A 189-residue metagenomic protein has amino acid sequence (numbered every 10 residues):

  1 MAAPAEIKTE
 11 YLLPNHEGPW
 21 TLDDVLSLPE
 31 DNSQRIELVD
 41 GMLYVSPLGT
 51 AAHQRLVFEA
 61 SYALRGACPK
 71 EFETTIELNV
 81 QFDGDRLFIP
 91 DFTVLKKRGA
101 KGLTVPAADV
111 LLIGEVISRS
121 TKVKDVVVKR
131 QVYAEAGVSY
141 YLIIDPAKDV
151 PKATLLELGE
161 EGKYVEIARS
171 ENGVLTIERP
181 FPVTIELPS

Functional and structural regions predicted by a protein language model:
M1-S189: Gly/Pro/Ser/Thr-rich low-complexity, intrinsically disordered segments predominantly at protein N-termini
